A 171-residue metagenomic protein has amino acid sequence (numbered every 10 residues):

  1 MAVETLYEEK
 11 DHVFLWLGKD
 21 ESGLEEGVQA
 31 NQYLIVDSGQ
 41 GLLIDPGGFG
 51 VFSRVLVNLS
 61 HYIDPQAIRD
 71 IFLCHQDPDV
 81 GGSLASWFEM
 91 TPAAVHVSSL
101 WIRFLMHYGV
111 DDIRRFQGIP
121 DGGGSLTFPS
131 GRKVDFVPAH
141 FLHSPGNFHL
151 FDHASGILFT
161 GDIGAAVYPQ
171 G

Functional and structural regions predicted by a protein language model:
E4-L59, F148-T160: Conserved beta-strand hairpin/beta-sheet module of binuclear metal-dependent hydrolase folds, prominently
E8, A94-N147: Metallo-beta-lactamase
L15-L17, F72, H96, V137 (+1 more regions): Hydrophobic/aromatic beta-strand patches that form the interior of the parallel beta-sheet core in alpha/beta enzyme
L42-D45, D70-L73, D135-F136: Short catalytic-loop micro-motif centered on adjacent basic/acidic residues
P46, H75, S99: Conserved residues at beta->alpha junctions
G50-V95: Active-site metal-binding motif and surrounding structural segment of the metallo-beta-lactamase
V51, Q76-G81, I102-L105, G124 (+2 more regions): Active-site environment of divalent metal-dependent phosphoester hydrolases
K133, A139-G171: Metallo-beta-lactamase
